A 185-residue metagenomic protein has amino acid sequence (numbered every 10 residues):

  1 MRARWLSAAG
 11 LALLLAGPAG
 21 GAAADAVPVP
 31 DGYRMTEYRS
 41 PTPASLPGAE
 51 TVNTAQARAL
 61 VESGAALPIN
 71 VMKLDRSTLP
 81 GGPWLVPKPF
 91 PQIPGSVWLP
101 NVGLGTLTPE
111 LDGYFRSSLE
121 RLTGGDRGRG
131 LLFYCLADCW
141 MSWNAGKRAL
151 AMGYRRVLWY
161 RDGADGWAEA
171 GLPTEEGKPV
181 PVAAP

Functional and structural regions predicted by a protein language model:
M1-A9: Bacterial N-terminal signal peptides that target proteins for export
A8-P18: Bacterial N-terminal signal peptides
G21-S63, T78-L132, A137-P185: Rhodanese-like catalytic fold shared by cysteine-dependent sulfurtransferases and DSP/PTP-type phosphatases
L67, V71-L74: Early exported N-terminus immediately downstream of N-terminal targeting peptides
